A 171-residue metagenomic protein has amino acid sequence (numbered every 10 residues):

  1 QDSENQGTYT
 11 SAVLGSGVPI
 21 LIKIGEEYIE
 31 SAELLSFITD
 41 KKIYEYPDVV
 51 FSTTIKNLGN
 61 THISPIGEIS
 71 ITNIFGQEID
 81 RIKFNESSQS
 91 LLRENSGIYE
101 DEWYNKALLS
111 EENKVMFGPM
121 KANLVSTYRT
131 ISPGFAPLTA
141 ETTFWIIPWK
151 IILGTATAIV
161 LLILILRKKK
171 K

Functional and structural regions predicted by a protein language model:
Q1-E4: A short beta-strand micro-motif common to beta-rich folds, especially ectodomain repeats
T8-S11, G17-I22, A140-F144: C-terminal edge beta-strand
S11-A12, G134: A general structural signal for short secondary-structure junctions and capping/turn motifs
S16, E30, D101, R167-K169: Functionally constrained cores in energy, signaling, and assembly domains
G25-G154: Membrane-proximal extracellular "stem/stalk" segments of glycoproteins immediately N-terminal to a transmembrane helix
T155-L161: Alpha-helical membrane-embedded segments
L161-K171: C-terminal membrane-anchoring or membrane-association module
